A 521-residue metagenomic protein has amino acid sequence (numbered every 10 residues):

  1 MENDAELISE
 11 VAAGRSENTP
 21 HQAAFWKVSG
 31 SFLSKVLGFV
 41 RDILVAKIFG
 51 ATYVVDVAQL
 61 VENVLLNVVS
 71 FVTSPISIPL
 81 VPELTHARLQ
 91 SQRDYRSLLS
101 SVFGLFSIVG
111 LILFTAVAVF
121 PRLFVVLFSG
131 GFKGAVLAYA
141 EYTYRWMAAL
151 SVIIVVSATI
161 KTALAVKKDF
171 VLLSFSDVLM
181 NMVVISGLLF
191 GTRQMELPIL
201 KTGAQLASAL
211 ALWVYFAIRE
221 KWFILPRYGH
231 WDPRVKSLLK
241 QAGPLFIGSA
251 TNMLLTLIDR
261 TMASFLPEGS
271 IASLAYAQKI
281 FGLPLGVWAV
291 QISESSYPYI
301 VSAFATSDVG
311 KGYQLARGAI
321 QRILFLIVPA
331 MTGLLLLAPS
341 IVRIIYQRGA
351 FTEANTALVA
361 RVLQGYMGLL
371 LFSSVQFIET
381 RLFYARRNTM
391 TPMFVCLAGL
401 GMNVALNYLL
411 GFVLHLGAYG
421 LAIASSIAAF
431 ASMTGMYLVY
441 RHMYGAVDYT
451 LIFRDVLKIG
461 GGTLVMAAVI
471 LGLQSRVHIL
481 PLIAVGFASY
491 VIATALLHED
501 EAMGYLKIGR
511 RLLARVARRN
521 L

Functional and structural regions predicted by a protein language model:
E2-E10, L471-L521: Membrane-proximal transmembrane or re-entrant/amphipathic helices at the cytosolic face
E2-P20, V214-N252, G310, H442-G460: Interhelical loop/hinge segments that connect adjacent transmembrane helices in multipass membrane
Q22-A46, K201-S208, L212-F216, W231-S302 (+5 more regions): Transmembrane helical elements of multi-pass membrane transporters/channels
A46-N67, Y139, S237, A263-L285 (+2 more regions): Interfacial/gating helices of multi-pass transporter permease domains
S74-Q90, A289-D308, I320, E379-T380: Helix-loop junctions and terminal segments of transmembrane helices in multi-pass membrane transport/translocation
I112-G134, T332-T352: Short membrane-interface helical motifs at transmembrane helix boundaries in multi-pass membrane transporters
F132-I160, S186, F351-E379: Alpha-helical transmembrane segments of multi-pass membrane proteins
V171, L179-L210, M390, A398-T434 (+3 more regions): Membrane-interface helix-loop junctions in multi-pass transport and translocation proteins
